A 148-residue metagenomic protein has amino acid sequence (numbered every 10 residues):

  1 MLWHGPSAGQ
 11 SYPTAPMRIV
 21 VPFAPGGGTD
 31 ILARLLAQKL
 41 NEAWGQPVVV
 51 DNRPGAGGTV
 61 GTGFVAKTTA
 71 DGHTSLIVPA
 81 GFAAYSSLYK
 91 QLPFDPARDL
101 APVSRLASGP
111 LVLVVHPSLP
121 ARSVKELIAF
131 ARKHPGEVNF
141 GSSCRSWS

Functional and structural regions predicted by a protein language model:
H4-P6: N-terminal signal peptide c-region/cleavage motif recognized by signal peptidases
G9-Q10, Q46, D51: Boundary of Sec targeting at the N-terminus
A15-A24, V48-V49, T74-I77, A101 (+1 more regions): Short, well-ordered beta-strand elements
M17-I19, G26, A33, V50 (+5 more regions): Residue-level signal for nonpolar/aromatic packing positions in well-ordered secondary structure
I19-L32, A56, S142-S148: Extracytoplasmic "Venus flytrap"
T29-G45: Short, polar/charged alpha-helical segment
R53-G61, S108-G109, C144-R145: Short helix-initiation/N-cap motifs at beta->coil->alpha
K67-G72, S87-S148: Hinge/capping helix and adjacent helix->loop/strand transition within the periplasmic-binding protein
